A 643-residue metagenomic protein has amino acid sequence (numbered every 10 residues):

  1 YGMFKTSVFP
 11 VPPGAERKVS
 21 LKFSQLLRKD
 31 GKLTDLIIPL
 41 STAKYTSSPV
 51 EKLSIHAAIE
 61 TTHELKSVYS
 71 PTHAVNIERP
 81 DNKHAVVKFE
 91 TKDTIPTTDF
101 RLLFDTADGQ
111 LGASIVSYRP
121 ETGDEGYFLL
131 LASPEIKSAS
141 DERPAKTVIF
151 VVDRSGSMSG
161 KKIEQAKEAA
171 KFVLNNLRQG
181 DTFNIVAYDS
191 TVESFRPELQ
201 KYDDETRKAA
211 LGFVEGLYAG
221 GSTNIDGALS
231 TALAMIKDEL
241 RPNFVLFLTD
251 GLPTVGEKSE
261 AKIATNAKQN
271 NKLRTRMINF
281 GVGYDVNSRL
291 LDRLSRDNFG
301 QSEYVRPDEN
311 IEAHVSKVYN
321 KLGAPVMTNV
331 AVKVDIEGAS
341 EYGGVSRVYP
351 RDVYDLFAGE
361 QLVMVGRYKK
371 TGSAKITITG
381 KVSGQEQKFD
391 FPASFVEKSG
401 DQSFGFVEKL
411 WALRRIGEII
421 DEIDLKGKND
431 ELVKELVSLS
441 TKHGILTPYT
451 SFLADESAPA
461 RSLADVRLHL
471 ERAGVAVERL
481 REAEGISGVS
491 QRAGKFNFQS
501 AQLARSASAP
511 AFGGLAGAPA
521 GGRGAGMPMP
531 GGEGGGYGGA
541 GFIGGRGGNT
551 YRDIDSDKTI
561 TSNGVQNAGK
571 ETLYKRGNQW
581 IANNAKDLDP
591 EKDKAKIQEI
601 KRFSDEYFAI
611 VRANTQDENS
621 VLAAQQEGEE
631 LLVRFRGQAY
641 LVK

Functional and structural regions predicted by a protein language model:
Y1, N76-H84, Y118-D124, N567-G569 (+1 more regions): Short, ordered beta-strand-loop transition motifs
Y1-M3, F9, H56-D81, N329 (+3 more regions): Trp/Gly-enriched beta-strand surface patches
G2-Q25, G31-L36, L40, A85 (+2 more regions): Exposed acidic/Ser/Thr-rich ligand/metal-binding surfaces
V8-K92, P144, R467-D555: Negatively charged
Q25-D30, E64, G109-L111, W580-A582 (+1 more regions): Primarily extracytoplasmic ectodomains and periplasmic/lumenal surface modules that are beta-strand-rich
T61-K66, I95-T97, S138-A139, Q638-K643: Short, surface-exposed beta-strand/loop "edge" segments at domain boundaries and coil↔beta transitions
T62, P96-F104, G628-Q638: C-terminal beta-strand-rich structural cap/linker in extracellular carbohydrate-active enzymes
F244, T254, K258-I263, R274-N279 (+5 more regions): Pro/Ser/Thr/Gly-rich intrinsically disordered low-complexity regions
